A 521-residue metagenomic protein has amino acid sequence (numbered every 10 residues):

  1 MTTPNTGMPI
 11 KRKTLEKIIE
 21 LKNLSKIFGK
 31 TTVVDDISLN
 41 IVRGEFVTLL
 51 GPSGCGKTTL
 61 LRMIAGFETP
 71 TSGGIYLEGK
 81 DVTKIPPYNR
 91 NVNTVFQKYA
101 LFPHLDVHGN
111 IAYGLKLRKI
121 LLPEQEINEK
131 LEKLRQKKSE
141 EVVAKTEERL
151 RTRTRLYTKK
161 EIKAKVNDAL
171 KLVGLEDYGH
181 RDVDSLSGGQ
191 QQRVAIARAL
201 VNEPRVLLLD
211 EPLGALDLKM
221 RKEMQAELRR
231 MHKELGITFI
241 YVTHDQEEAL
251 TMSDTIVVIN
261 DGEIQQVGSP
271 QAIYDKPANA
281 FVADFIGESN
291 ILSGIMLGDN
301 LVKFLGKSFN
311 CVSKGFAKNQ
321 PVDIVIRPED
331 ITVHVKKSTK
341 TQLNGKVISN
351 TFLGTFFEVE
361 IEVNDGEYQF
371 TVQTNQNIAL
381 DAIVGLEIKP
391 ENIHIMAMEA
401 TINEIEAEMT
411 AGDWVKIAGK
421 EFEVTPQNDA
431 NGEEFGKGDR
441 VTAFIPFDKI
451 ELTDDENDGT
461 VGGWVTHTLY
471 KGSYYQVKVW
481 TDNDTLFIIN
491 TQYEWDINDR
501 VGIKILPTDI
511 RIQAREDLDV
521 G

Functional and structural regions predicted by a protein language model:
T2, T6, K303-N350, N375-E406 (+2 more regions): Glycine/charge-rich catalytic "coupling/switch" loops of P-loop NTPases
T31-T32, D177: Short coil-to-beta microelement around the adenine-binding A-loop and adjacent beta1/P-loop entry of ABC ATPase
F46, D106-E126, K137-V143, R149-F281: ABC ATPase nucleotide-binding domains
L50-P52: The feature captures the beta-strand-to-loop junction immediately N-terminal to the Walker
A65: Helix-to-loop junction immediately C-terminal to a conserved catalytic motif
G73-D81, N128: Conserved ABC transporter NBD signature motif
K233, T238, T243-K307, E329 (+1 more regions): Internal alpha/beta loop-helix hairpins
